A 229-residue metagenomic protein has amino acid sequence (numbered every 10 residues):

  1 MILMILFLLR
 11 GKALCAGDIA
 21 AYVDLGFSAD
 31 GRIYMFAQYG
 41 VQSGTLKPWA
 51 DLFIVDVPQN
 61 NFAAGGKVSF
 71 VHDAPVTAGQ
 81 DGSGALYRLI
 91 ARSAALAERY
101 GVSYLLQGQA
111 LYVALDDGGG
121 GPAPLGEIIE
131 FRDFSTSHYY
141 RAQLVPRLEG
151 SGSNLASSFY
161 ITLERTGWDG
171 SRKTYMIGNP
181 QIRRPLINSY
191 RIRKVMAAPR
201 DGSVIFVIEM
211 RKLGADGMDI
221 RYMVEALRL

Functional and structural regions predicted by a protein language model:
I2-R10: Bacterial N-terminal signal peptides
C15-L229: Exposed acidic/polar residues on beta-strands and adjacent loops within beta-sheet cores, strongest in beta-propeller
